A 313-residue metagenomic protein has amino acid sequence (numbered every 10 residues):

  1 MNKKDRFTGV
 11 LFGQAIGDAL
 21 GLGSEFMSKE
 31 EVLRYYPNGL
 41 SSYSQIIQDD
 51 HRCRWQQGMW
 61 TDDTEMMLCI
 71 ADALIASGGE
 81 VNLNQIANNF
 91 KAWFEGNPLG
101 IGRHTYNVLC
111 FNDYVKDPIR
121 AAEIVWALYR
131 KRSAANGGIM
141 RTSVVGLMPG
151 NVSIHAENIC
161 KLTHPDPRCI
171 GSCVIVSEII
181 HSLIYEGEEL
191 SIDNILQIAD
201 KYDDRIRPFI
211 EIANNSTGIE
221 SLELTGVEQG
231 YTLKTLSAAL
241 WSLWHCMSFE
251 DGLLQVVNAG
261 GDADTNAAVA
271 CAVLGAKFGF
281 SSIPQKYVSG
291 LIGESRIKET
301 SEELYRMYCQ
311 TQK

Functional and structural regions predicted by a protein language model:
M1-K313: Structured, active/binding-site neighborhoods that engage oxygen-rich ligands
